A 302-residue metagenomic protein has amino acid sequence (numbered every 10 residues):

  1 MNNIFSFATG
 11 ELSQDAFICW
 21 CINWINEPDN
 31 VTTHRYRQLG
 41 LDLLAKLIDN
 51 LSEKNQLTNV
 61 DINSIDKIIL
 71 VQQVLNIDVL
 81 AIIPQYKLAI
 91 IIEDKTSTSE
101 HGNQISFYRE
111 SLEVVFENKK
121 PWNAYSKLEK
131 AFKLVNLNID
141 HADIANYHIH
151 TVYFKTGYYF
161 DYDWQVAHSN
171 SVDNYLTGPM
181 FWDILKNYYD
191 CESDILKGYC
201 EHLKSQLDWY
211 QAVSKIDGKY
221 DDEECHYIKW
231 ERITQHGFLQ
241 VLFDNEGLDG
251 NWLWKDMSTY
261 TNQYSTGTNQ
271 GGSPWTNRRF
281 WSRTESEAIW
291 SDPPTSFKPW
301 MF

Functional and structural regions predicted by a protein language model:
M1-F302: Charged, terminal alpha-helix-loop-beta segments that serve as non-catalytic nucleic-acid engagement and/or assembly
